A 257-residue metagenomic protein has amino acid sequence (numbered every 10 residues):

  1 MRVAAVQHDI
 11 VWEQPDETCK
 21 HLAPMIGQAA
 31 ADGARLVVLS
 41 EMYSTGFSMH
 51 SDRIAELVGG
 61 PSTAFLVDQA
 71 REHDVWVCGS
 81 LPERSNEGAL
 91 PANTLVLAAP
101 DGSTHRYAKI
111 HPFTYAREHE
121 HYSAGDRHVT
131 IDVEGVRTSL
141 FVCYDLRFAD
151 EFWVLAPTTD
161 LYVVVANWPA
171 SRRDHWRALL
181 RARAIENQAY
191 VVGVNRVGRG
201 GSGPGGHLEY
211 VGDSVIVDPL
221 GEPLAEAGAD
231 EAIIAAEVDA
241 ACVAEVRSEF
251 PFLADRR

Functional and structural regions predicted by a protein language model:
M1-A5: Extreme N-terminal starter segment of soluble prokaryotic enzymes
Q7-W12: Short polar catalytic/cofactor-binding loops
P15-P100, H105-R106, P169-I185: Cys-nucleophile CN-hydrolase/nitrilase-fold catalytic domain and related Cys-dependent amidase chemistry that acts on
V37, R137-V142, V163-V164, V192: Short hydrophobic-aromatic micro-motifs
T45, S51, V96, Y107-F113 (+2 more regions): Short beta->alpha transition motifs characteristic of CBS
A55-E56, S85-P157, A170-A178, A182 (+1 more regions): Active-site catalytic loop in hydrolytic enzyme cores
G59-C78, L146-I234: CN hydrolase (nitrilase-like) catalytic-core segments centered on the catalytic cysteine and neighboring Lys/Glu
G79-L81, N93-L97, V129, S214-I216 (+1 more regions): Short beta-strand scaffold segments in enzyme catalytic cores
